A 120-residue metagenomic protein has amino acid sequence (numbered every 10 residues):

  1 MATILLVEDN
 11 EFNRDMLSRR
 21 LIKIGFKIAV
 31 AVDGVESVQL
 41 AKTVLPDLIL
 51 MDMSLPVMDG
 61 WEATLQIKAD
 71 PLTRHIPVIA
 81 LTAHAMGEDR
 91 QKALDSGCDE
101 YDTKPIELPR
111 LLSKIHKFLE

Functional and structural regions predicted by a protein language model:
E8: Conserved acidic carboxylate
D15-K23: Charged docking surfaces used in two-component/phosphorelay signaling
G25-V32, L40: Short hydrophobic/Thr-rich beta-strand motif most characteristic of the beta2 strand and flanking loop of CheY-like
V44-L50, L55: Active-site beta3 strand of CheY-like receiver
P56, R74, M86, P105: The feature encodes the CheY-like receiver
I106-I115: C-terminal output helix
